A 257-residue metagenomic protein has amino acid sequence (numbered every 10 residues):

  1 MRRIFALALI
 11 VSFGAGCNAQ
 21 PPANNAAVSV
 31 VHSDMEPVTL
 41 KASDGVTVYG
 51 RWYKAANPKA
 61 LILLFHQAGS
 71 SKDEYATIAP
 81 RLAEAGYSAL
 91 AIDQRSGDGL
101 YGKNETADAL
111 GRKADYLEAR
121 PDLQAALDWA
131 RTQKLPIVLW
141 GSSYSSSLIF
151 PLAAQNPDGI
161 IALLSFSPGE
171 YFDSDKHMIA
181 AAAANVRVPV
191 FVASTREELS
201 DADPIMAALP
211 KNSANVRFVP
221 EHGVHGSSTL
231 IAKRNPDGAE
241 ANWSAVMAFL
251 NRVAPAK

Functional and structural regions predicted by a protein language model:
M1-I4: Positively charged n-region of N-terminal signal peptides that target proteins for export
G14-G16: C-terminal motif of bacterial Sec signal peptides marking the signal peptidase cleavage site
N18-Q20: Bacterial signal peptide processing site
V31, L40-Y53, K59-T132: Serine-hydrolase catalytic machinery in alpha/beta-hydrolase-like enzymes
A68, D108-L117, K134, E170-Y171 (+2 more regions): Second-shell loop/turn segments in exported
D128-N185: Primarily recognizes the serine-hydrolase "nucleophile elbow" in alpha/beta-hydrolase and SGNH/GDSL folds
P168-H222: The feature captures the conserved acid-bearing segment of alpha/beta-hydrolase catalytic domains
N215-K257: C-terminal catalytic histidine-bearing segment of alpha/beta-hydrolase fold enzymes
